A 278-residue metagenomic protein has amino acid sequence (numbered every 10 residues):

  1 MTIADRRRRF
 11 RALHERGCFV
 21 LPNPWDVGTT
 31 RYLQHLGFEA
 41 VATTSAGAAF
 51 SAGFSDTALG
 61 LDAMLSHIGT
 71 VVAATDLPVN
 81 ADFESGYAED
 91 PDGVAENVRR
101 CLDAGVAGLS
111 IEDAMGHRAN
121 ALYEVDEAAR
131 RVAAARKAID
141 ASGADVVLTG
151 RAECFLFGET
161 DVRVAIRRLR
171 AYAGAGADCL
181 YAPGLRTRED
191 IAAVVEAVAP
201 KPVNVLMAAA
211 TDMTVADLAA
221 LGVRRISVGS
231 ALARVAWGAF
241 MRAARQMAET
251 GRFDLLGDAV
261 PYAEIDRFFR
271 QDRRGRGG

Functional and structural regions predicted by a protein language model:
M1-D5, G275-G278: Short, low-complexity, intrinsically disordered N-terminal peptides in bacterial proteins
T2-A209, M213-V228, V235-W237, M241-R242: Alpha/beta enzyme core
F10, S230-G278: Extended, intrinsically disordered, low-complexity segments
